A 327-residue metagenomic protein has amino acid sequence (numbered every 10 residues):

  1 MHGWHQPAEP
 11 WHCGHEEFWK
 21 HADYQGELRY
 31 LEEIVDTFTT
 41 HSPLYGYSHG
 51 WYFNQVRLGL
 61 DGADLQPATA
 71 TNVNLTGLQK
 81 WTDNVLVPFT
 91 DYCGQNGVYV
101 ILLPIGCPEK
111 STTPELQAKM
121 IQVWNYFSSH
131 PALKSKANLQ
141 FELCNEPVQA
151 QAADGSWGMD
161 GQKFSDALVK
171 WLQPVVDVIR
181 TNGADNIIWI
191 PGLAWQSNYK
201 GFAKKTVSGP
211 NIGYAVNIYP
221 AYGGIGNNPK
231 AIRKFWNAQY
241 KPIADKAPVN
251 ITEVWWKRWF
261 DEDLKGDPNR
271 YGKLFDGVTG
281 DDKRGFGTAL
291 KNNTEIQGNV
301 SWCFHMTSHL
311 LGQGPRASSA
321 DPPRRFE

Functional and structural regions predicted by a protein language model:
M1-H12: N-terminal module-boundary/linker segments of secreted carbohydrate-active enzymes
G3, Y52, T252-W255: Glycine-centered flexibility sites
G3-H5, G62-Q66, P108, P147 (+2 more regions): Feature marks short, surface-exposed loop/turn motifs that line or immediately flank catalytic pockets and channel
P7-E9, G97, G224: Short linear sequence elements within intrinsically disordered, low-complexity coil regions
W11-W19, D23, P114-Q140, C144-E327: Extracellular glycoside hydrolase catalytic/binding regions
D23-P108, Q117-I121, L168-G183, G266-I296 (+1 more regions): Aromatic-lined substrate-binding rim segments of carbohydrate-active enzymes
V73-N74, W81, T112, S156-D160: Short amphipathic alpha-helical segments at helix-loop
G106-K110, H305-M306: Short beta-alpha junction loops
